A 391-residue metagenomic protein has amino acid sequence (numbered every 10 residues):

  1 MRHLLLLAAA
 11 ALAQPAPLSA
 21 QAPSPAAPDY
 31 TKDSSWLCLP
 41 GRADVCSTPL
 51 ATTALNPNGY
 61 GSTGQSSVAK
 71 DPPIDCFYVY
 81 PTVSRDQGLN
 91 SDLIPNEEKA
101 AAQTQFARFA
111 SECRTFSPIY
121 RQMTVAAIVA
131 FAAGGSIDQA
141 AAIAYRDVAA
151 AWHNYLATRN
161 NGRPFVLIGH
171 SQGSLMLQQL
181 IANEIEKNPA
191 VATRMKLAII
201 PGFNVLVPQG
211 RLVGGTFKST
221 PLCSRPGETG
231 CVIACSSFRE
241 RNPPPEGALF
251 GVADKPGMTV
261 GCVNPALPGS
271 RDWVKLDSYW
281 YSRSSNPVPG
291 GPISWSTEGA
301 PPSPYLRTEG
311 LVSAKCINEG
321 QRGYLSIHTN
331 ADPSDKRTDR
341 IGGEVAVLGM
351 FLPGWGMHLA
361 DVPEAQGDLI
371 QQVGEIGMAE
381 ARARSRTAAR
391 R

Functional and structural regions predicted by a protein language model:
H3-L12: Sec-dependent N-terminal signal peptides
A13-A22: Boundary at the C-terminal end of the N-terminal hydrophobic targeting segment
Q21-S62: N-terminal module-boundary/linker segments of secreted carbohydrate-active enzymes
S34, P40-R42, A69-P72, Y78-P164 (+1 more regions): Active-site catalytic motif of lipid deacylating hydrolases and related acyltransferases
V79-T82, I119-M123, H170-S171, I200-N204 (+1 more regions): Active-site-proximal beta-strand/loop segments in catalytic clefts of secreted hydrolases
A102, L177-I185: Short, well-ordered amphipathic alpha-helices
A142-N161, A182-V347, A360, Q366 (+4 more regions): Surface cap/lid and interfacial helix-loop subdomains adjacent to catalytic sites that gate substrate access
G169-G173, L177: Gly/Ala-rich beta-loop-alpha elbow adjacent to hydrolase catalytic centers
